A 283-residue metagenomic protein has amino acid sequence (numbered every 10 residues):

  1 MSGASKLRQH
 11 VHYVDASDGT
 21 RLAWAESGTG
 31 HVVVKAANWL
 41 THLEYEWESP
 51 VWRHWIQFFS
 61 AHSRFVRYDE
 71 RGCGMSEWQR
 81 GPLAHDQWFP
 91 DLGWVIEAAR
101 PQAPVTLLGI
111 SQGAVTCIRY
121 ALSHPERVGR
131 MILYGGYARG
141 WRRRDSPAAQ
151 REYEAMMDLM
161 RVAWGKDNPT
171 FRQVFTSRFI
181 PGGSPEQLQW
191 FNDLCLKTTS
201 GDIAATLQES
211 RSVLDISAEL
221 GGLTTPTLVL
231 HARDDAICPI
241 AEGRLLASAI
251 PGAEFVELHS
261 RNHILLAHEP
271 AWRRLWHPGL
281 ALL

Functional and structural regions predicted by a protein language model:
Y13-E77: Conserved HGGG/HGGXW glycine-rich cap/lid loop of the alpha/beta-hydrolase fold
S49-Q57, R67-L108: Active-site loop/oxyanion-hole signature of alpha/beta-hydrolase fold enzymes
D69-C73, Y137, R261-N262: Short beta-to-alpha linker loops that shape the active-site pocket of alpha/beta-hydrolase fold enzymes
Q102-D145: Conserved hydrolase catalytic core segment
Y134-D193, G201-Q208: Helix-rich cap/lid subdomain of alpha/beta-hydrolase
L223, V229-H231, D235: Short beta-strand/loop motif that positions the catalytic acidic residue of the alpha/beta-hydrolase fold
A236-E242: Conserved alpha/beta-hydrolase "acid-adjacent" motif
A253-L283: Catalytic active-site module of serine/aspartate enzymes centered on a nucleophile-bearing elbow/loop
